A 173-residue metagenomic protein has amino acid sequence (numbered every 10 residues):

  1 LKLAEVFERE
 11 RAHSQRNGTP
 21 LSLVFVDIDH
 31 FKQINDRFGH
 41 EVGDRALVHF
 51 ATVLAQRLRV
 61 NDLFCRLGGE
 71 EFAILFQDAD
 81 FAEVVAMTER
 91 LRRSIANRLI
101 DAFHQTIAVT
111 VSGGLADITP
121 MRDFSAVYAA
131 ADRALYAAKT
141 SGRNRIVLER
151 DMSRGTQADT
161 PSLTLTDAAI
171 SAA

Functional and structural regions predicted by a protein language model:
L1-P20, H30-D78, A82, A86 (+1 more regions): Cytosolic catalytic cores of cyclic-nucleotide second-messenger enzymes
H13, Q56-N61, R93-Q105, L135-A137: Short catalytic/binding micro-motifs of nucleotide second-messenger systems
S22, S112: Cell-envelope/extracellular polymer assembly enzymes that use nucleotide-activated donors
V24-D27, G69, A131: Conserved metal-coordinating catalytic motifs of nucleotidyl cyclase and c-di-GMP turnover enzymes
I28, A79, I100, I118: Hydrophobic pocket-lining residues within nucleotide cofactor-binding pockets
R66, V84, I95-V111: Catalytic core regions of nucleotide second-messenger enzymes
V85-T88, D117-A173: Catalytic-core segments of nucleotide cyclases and related cyclic-nucleotide turnover enzymes
